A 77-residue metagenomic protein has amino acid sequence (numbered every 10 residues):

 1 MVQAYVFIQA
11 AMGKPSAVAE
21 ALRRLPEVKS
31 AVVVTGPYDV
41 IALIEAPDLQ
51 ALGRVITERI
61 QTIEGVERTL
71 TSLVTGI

Functional and structural regions predicted by a protein language model:
M1-I77: A compositional/biophysical signature of low hydrophobicity enriched in polar/charged and small residues
